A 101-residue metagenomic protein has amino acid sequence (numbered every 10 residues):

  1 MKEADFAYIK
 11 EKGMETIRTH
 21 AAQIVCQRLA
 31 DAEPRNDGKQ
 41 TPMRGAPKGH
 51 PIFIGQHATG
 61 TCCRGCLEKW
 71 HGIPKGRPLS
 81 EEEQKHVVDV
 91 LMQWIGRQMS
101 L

Functional and structural regions predicted by a protein language model:
M1-A21, V25: Core of compact, soluble alpha-helical bundle domains
D5, K39-T41, M99-L101: Short flanking/linker segments adjacent to small metal-binding domains or redox-active Cys/His motifs
A7, E11, E15, G49-H57 (+1 more regions): Short, charged/polar micro-motifs that form catalytic or ligand-binding hotspots
Q23-D31, G96-R97: Mature exported/compartmentalized surface modules and terminal targeting/interaction regions
D37-T59: Immediate flanking context of iron-sulfur cluster ligation sites
G65-K85, D89: Iron-sulfur (Fe-S) cluster-binding segments and ferredoxin-like electron-carrier domains, especially [2Fe-2S]
H86-L101: Short Fe-S-cluster ligation motifs
